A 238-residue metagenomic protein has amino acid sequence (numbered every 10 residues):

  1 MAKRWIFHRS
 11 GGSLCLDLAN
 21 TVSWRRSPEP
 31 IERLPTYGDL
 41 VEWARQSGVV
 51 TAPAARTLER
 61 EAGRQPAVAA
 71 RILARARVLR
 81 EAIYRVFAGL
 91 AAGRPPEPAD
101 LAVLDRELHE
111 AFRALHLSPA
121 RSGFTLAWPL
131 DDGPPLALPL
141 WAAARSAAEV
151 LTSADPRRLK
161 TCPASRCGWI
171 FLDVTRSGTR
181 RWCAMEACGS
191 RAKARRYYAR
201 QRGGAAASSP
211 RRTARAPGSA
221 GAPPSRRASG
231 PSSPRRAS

Functional and structural regions predicted by a protein language model:
M1-K160, G168, S208-S238: Short helix-coil boundary/hinge micro-motifs
D155-S177, A194-G204: Extended mid-to-C-terminal alpha-helical interaction segments
G178-G189: Cysteine-rich micro-motifs
A187-A207, R211, G218, A222: Basic DNA-binding region of bZIP-type proteins
